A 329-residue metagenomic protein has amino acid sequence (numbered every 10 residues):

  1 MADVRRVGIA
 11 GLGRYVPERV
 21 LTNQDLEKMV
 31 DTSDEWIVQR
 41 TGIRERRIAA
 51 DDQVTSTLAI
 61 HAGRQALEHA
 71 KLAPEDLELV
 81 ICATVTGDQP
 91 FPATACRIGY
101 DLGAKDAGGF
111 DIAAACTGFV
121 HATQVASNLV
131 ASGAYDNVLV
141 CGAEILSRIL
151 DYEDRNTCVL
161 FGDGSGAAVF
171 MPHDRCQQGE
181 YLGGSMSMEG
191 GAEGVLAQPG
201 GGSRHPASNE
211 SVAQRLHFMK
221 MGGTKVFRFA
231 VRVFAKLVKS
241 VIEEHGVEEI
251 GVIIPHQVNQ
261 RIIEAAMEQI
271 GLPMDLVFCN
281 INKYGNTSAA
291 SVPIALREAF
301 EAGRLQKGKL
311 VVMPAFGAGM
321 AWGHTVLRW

Functional and structural regions predicted by a protein language model:
M1-D51, D154-R228, R232, K236 (+1 more regions): Condensing-enzyme catalytic core mediating Claisen C-C bond formation in acyl metabolism
A2, S56, I60-G63, L67 (+8 more regions): Claisen-condensing/thiolase-fold acyl-transfer catalytic domains that form or cleave C-C bonds in fatty acid
A10-G13, A83, A113, V138-E144 (+4 more regions): Short beta-strand segments
V20-L21, F91-A93, I149-D154, W322-V326: Short acidic, glycine/serine/threonine-rich loops at helix termini
V30-Q39, Q89-G103, V140-L146, S203-S211 (+1 more regions): Acidic-glycine-rich active-site phosphate/pyrophosphate-binding loop
E75-A83, E248-H256: Short glycine-rich phosphate-binding loop at a beta-alpha junction
A131-S165: Flexible, glycine-rich active-site loops centered on histidine and acidic residues that chelate a metal or position
